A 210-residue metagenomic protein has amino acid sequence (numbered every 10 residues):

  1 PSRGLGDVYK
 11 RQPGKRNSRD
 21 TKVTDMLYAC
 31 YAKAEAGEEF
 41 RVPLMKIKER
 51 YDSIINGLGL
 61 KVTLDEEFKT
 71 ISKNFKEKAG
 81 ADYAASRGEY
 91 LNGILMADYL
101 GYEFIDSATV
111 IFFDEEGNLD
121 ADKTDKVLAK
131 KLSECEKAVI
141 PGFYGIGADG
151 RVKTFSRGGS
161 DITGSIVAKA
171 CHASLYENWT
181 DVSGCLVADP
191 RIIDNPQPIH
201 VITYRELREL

Functional and structural regions predicted by a protein language model:
P1-G6: Single conserved hydrophobic/aromatic residue that forms the stacking wall/gate of nucleotide- or nucleobase-binding
D7-L210: Nucleotide/pyrophosphate-binding catalytic subdomain
